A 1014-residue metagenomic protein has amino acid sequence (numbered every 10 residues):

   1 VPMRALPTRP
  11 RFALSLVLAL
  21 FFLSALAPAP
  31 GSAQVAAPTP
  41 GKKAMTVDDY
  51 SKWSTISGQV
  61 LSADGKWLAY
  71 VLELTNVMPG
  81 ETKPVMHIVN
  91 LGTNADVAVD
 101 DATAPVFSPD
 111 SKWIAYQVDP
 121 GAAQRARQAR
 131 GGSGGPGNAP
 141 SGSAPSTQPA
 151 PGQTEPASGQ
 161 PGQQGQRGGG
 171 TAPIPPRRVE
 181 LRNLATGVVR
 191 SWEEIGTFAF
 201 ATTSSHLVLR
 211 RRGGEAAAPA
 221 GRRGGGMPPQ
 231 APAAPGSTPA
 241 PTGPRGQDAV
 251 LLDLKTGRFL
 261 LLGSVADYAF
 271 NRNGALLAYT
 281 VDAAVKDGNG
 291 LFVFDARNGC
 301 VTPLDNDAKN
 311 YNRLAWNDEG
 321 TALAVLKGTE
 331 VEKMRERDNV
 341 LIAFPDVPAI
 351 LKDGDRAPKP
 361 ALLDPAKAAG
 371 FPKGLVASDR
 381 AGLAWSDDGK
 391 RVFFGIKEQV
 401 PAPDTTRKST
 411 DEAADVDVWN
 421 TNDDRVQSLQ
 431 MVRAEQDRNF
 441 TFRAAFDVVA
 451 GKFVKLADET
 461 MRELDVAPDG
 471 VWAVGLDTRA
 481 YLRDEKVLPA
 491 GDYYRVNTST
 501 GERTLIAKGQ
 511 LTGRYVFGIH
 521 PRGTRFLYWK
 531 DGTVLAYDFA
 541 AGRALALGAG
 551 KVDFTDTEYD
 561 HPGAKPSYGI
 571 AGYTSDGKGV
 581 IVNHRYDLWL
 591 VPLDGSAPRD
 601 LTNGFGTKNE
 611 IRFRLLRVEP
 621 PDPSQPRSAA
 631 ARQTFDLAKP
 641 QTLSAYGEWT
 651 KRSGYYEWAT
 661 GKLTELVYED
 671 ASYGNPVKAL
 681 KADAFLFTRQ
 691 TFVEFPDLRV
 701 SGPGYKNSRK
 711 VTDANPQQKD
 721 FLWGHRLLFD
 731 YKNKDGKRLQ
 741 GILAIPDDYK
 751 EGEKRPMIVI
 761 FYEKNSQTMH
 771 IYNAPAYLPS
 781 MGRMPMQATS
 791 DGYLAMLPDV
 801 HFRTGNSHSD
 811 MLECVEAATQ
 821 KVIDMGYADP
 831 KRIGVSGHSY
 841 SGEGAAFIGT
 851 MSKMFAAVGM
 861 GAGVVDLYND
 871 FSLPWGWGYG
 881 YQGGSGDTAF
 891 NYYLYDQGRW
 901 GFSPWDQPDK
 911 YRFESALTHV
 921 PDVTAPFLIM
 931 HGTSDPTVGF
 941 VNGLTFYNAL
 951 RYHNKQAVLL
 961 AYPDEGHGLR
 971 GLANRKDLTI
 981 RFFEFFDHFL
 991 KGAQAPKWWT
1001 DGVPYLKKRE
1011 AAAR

Functional and structural regions predicted by a protein language model:
V1-L18, A27: Bacterial N-terminal signal peptides that target proteins for export
L16-A25, G31-P696, V700-S701, F721 (+2 more regions): Beta-propeller folds
E330, Q399, A450, M461 (+18 more regions): Short, glycine-/Ser/Thr-/acidic-enriched flexible segments
R443, L698, Y731, G741 (+4 more regions): Conserved hydrophobic/aromatic pocket- or pore-lining residues that grip, position, or stack substrates in active sites
T557-D560, R614, M769-A774, R970-L972: Short acidic, glycine/proline-rich loop/turn micro-motifs
K710-E753: N-terminal cap/lid segment of alpha/beta-hydrolase-fold proteins
I760, K764, A774-R1014: Active-site-proximal cap/loop segments of hydrolase catalytic domains
